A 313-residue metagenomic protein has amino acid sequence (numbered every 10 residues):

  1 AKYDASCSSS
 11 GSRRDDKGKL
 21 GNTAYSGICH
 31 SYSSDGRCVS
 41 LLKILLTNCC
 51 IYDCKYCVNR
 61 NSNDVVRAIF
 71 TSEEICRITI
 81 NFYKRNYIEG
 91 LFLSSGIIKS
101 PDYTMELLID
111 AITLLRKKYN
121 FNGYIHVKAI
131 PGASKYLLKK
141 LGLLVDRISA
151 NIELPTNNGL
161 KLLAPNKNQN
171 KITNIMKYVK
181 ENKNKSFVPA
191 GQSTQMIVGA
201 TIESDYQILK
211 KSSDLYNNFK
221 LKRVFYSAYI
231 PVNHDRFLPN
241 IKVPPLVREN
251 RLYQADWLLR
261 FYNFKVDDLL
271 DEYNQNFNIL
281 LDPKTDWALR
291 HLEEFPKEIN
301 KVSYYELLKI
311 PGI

Functional and structural regions predicted by a protein language model:
A1-C49: Flexible, acidic/Gly-rich N-terminal and inter-domain linker regions that tether and position cofactor-handling modules
N48-R60: Local cysteine-cluster metal-coordination motifs and their immediate loop/turn environment, predominantly Fe-S cluster
R60-I75, Y83-L108, L114-K135, G142-S186 (+3 more regions): Core AdoMet radical
M105-K117, G142-N151, G199-K220, P244-L246 (+1 more regions): Short, electropositive alpha-helical surface patch
L162-N166, N240-R251: C-terminal helical cap(s) of enzyme catalytic domains, especially alpha/beta-barrels
K171-D235, V247-L270: Conserved C-terminal portion of the radical SAM core fold that forms the substrate/S-adenosylmethionine-binding
Q254-E293: Long, low-complexity intrinsically disordered regulatory regions enriched in P/S/T/G and acidic residues that serve as
Q275, D282, E294-I313: Helix-hairpin-helix
